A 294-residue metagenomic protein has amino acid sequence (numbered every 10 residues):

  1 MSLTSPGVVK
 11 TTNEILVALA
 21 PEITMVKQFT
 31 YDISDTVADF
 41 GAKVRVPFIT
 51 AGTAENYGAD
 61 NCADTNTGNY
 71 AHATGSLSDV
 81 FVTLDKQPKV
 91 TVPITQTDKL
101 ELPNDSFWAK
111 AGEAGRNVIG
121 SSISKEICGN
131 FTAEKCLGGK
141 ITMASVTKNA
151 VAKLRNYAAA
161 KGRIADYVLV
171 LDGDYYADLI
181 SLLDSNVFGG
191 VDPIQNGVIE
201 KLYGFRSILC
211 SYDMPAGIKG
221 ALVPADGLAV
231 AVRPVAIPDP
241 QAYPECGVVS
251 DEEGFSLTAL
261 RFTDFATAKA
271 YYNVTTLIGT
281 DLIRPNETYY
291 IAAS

Functional and structural regions predicted by a protein language model:
M1-V82: N-terminal "assembly arms/tails" that initiate or stabilize quaternary assembly in self-assembling proteins
S2-T30, T83, L182-S294: Sequence/fold signature of self-assembling virion shell proteins
A38-F40, T74-S76, K86, R163 (+3 more regions): A short, structural micro-pattern
V46, D79-I141, A159-L169, T263-L277: Long, contiguous amphipathic alpha-helices that act as assembly "spine/axial" helices in icosahedral shell and virion
T50, G173-Y175, T276: Short, flexible loop/turn elements at secondary-structure junctions
T50, T95-T97, P224-L228: Secondary-structure transition/turn motif
A54-Y57, V92, D178-S181, D281-I283: Short helix/loop capping segments that flank catalytic or ligand/cofactor-binding pockets
A133-R206: Extended, solvent-exposed, turn-rich assembly/linker loops in the middle of proteins
